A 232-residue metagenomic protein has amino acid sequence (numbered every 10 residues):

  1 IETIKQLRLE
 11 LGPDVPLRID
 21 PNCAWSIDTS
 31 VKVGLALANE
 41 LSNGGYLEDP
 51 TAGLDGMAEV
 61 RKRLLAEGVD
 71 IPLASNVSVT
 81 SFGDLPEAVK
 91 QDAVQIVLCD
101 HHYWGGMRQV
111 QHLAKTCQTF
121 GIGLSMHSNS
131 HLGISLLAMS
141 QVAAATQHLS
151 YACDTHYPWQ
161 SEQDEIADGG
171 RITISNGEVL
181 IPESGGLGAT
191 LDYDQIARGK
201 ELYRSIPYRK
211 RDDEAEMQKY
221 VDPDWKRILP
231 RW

Functional and structural regions predicted by a protein language model:
I1-S135: Catalytic core of soluble alpha/beta enzymes
K32, H131-W232: Flexible C-terminal active-site loop/helix
